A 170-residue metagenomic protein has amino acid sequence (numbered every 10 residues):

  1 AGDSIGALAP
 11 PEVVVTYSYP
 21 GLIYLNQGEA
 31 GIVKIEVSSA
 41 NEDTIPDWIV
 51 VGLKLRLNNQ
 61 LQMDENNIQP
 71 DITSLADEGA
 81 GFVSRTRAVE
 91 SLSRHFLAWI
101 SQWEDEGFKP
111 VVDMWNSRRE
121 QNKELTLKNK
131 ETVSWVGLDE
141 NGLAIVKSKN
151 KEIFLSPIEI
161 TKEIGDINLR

Functional and structural regions predicted by a protein language model:
A1-E12, G28-R170: Long, positively charged amphipathic alpha-helical accessory segments at protein N-termini or as interdomain linkers
E12-S18: A short coil-to-beta-strand element that immediately follows conserved catalytic motifs
S18-N26: Beta-rich nucleic-acid/ligand-interaction surfaces
